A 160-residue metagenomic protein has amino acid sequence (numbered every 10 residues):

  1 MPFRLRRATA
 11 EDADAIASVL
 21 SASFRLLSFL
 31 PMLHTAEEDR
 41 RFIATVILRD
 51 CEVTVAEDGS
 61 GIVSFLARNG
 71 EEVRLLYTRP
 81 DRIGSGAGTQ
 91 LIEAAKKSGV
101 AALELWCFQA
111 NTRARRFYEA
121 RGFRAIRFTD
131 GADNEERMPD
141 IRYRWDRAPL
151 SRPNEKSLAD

Functional and structural regions predicted by a protein language model:
R4-S18: A short beta-loop-alpha structural element at the N-terminal edge of CoA-dependent acyl/N-acetyltransferase catalytic
A17-A44: Conserved GNAT-fold acetyl-CoA-binding loop/helix
A44-V55, E72: A short helix-loop-beta-strand connector motif used in the catalytic cores of GNAT acetyltransferases and, in some
E52-L66: Conserved beta-hairpin
E72-G84, C107-F108: A short, internal acetyl-CoA/4′-phosphopantetheine-binding micro-motif in the GNAT/acyltransferase core
R82, G86-A94: Conserved acetyl-CoA pyrophosphate-binding loop and the N-cap/start of the following alpha-helix in GNAT-like
S98-Q109: Conserved GNAT acetyl-CoA-binding A-motif
Y118, F123: Conserved active-site tyrosine of GNAT-family acetyltransferases
